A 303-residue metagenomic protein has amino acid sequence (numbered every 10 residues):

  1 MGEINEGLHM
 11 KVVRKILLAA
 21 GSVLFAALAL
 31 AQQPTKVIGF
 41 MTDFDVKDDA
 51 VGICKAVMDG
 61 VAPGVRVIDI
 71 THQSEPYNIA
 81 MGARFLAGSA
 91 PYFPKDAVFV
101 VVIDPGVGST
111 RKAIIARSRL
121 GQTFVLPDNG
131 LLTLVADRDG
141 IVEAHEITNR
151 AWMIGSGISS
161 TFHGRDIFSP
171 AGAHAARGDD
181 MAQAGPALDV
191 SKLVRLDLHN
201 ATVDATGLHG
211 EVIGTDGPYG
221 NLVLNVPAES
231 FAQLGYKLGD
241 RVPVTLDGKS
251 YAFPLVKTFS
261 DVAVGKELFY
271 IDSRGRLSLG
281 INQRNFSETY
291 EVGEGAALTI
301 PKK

Functional and structural regions predicted by a protein language model:
M1-H9: Short, Lys/Arg-enriched N-terminal segments with co-localized hydrophobic residues within the first ~10-30 amino acids
L8-A20: Bacterial N-terminal signal peptides that target proteins for export
A19-A27: Bacterial N-terminal signal peptides
A29-A31: Boundary at the C-terminal end of the N-terminal hydrophobic targeting segment
T35-V37, D49, V61-V67, Y77-F85 (+2 more regions): Active-site histidine-anchored catalytic micro-motif
A50-M58: Short, solvent-exposed amphipathic alpha-helices that sit in or adjacent to ligand/effector-binding or catalytic
G157-N225, Y236: Anionic-ligand-binding alpha/beta catalytic cores of soluble enzymes and soluble regulatory domains that recognize
L224-T289: A conserved acidic, glycine/proline-rich C-terminal tail/linker
